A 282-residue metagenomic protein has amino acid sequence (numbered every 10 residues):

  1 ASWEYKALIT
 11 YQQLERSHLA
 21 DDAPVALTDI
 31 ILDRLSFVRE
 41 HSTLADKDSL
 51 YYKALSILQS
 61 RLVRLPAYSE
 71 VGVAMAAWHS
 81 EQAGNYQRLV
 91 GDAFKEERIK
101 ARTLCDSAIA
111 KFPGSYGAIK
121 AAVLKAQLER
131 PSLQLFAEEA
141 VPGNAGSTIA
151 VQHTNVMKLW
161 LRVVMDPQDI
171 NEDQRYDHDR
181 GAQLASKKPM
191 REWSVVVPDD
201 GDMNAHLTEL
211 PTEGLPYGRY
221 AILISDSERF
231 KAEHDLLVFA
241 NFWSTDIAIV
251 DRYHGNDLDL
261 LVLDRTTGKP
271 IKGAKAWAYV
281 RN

Functional and structural regions predicted by a protein language model:
A1-N282: N-terminal, cleavable Sec-dependent signal peptides of secreted/periplasmic/extracellular proteins
